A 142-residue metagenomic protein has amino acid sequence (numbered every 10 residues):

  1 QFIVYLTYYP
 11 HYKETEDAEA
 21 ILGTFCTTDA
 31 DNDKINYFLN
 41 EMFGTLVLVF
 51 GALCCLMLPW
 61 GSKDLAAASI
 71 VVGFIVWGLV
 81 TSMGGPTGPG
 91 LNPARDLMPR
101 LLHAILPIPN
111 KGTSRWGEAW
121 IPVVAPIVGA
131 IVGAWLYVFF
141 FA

Functional and structural regions predicted by a protein language model:
Q1-A142: Membrane-interface helix-loop junctions and terminal tails of multi-pass membrane proteins
